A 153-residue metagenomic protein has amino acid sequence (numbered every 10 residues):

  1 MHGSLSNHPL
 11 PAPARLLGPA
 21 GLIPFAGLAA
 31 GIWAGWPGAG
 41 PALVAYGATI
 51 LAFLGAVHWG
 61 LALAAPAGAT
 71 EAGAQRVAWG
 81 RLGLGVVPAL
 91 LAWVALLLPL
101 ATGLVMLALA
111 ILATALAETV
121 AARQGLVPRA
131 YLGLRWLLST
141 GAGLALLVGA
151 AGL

Functional and structural regions predicted by a protein language model:
M1-P11: Short, Lys/Arg-rich, polar N-terminal cytosolic tail immediately upstream of the first transmembrane signal-anchor
A20-L28, L82-A92, L134-A150: Small-residue-rich segments of transmembrane alpha-helices in multi-pass membrane proteins, especially helix faces
A29-W36, W59-A62, P66, W93-L100 (+2 more regions): Transmembrane helix-loop junctions and nearby membrane-interface residues
G38-F53: Loop-to-helix transition at the N-terminal end of transmembrane alpha-helices
T49-G55, A110-V120: Alpha-helical transmembrane segments and their membrane-interface exit regions
G60-V94: Helix-adjacent hinge/juxtasegments
V94-A113: Transmembrane helix-loop-helix
L116-A117, A121-A142: Interfacial loop-to-transmembrane junctions
